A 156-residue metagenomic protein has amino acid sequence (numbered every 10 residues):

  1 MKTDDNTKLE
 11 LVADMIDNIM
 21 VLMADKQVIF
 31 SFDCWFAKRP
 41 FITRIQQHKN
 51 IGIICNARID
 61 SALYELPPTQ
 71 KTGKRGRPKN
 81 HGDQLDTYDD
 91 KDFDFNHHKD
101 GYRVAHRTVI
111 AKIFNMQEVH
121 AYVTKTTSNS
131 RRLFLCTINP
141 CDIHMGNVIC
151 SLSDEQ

Functional and structural regions predicted by a protein language model:
M1-Q156: Single, function-defining residue in the core of a domain
